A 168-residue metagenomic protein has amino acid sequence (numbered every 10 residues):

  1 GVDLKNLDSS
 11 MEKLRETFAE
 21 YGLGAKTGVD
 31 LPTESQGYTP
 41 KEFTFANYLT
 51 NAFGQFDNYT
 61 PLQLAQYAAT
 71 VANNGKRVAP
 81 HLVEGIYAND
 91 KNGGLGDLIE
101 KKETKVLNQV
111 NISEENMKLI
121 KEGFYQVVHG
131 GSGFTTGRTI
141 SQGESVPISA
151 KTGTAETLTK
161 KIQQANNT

Functional and structural regions predicted by a protein language model:
G1-T168: Beta-lactam-recognizing serine transpeptidase/beta-lactamase-like catalytic domain environment
